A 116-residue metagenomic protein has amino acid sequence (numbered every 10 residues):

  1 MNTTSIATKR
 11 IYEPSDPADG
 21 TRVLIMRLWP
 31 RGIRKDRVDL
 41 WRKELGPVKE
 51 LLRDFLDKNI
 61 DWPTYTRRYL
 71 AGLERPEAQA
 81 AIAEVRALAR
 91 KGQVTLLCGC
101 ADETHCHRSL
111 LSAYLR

Functional and structural regions predicted by a protein language model:
M1-R116: Residues lining hydrophobic/aromatic ligand-binding pockets adjacent to catalytic sites
